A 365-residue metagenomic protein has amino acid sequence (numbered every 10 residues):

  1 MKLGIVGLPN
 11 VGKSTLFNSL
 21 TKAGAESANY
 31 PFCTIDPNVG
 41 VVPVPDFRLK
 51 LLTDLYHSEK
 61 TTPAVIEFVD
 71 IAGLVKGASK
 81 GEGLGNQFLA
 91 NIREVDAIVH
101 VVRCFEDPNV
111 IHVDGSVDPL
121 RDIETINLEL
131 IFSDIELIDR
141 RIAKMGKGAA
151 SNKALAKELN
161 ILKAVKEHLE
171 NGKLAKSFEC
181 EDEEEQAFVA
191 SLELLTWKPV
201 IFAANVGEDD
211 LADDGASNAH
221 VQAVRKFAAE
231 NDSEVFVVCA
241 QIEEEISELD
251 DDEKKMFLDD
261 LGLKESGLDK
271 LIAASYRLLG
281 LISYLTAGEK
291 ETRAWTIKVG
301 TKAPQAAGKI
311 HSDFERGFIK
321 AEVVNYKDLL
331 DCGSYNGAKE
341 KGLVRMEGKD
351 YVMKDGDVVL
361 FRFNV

Functional and structural regions predicted by a protein language model:
M1-I111, D139-R140, K144-M145: Conserved G1/Walker A P-loop phosphate-binding module
K2-V6, F17, K147-V352, V359 (+1 more regions): C-terminal-of-GTPase-core extension/linker across diverse P-loop GTPases
P9, I131-D134, E193: Flexible interhelical turns and helix-capping residues at alpha-helix boundaries within structured domains
G12-F17, P45-H57, G85-N109, L120-L130 (+4 more regions): Phosphate-binding glycine-rich loops and adjacent basic patches that engage nucleotide phosphates, nucleic-acid
A23-P31, N38-G40, R48-L51, K80 (+10 more regions): Glycine-rich, flexible loop/turn motifs
F32, D46-L49, T62-F68, E82-D96 (+9 more regions): Amphipathic alpha-helical transducer elements in NTP-driven molecular machines
G40-P45, A72-E82, R93-L155, H168-E181 (+2 more regions): Conserved Switch II/interswitch segment of TRAFAC-class P-loop GTPases
